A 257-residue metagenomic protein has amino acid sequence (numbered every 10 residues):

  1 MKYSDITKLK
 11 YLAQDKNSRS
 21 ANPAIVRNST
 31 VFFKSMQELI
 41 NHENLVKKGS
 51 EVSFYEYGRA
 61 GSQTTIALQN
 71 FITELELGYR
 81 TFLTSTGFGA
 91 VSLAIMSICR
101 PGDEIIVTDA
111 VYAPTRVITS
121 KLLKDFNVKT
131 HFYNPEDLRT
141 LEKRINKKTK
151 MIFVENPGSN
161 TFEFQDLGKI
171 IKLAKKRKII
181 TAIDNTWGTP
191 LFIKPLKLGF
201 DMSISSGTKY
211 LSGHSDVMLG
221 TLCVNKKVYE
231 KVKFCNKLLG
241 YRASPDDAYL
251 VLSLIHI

Functional and structural regions predicted by a protein language model:
M1-V26: Short conserved active-site loop signatures built around small residues
Y11, K197, T221-K226, V251: Short beta-strand-to-turn element immediately C-terminal to the catalytic PLP-Schiff-base lysine in fold type I
S35-G89, T119-K121: Conserved N-terminal alpha-helix of the aminotransferase class I/II PLP-enzyme fold
S97-P114: Conserved PLP-anchoring active-site segment centered on the Schiff-base-forming lysine
V117-P157, T161-K169: PLP-dependent aminotransferase-class I/II
P157-I180, G188-K194: Active-site core of PLP-dependent enzymes with the aminotransferase class I/II
L196-L211, V228-F234: Conserved active-site segment immediately N-terminal to the catalytic lysine that forms the internal aldimine
I255-I257: Conserved small/polar residues in nucleotide/adenosyl-binding loops
